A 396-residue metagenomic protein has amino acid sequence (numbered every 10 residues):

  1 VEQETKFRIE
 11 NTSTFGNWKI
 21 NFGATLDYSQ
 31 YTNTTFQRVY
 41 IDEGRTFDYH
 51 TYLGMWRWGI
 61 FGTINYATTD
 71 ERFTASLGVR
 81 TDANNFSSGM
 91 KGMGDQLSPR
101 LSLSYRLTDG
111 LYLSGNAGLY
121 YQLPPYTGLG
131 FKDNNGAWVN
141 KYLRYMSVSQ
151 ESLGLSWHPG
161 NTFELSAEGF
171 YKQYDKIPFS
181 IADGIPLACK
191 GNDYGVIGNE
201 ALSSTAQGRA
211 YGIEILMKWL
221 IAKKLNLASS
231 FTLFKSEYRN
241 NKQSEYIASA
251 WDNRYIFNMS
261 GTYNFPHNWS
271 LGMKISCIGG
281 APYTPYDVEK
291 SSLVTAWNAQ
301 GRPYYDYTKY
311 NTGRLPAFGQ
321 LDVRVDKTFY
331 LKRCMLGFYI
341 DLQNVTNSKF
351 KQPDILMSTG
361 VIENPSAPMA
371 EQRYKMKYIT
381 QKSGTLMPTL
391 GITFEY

Functional and structural regions predicted by a protein language model:
V1-M90, R106, F163-S166, A228-S230: Face-selective signature of the C-terminal outer-membrane beta-barrel domain
E4-E10, D48-F61, N140, R144 (+4 more regions): Outer membrane beta-barrel strand-and-loop segments of large Gram-negative receptors, especially TonB-dependent
F7-S13, I60-Y66, L101-Y105, L153-W157 (+7 more regions): Residues on the lipid-exposed face of transmembrane beta-strands in outer-membrane beta-barrel proteins
F15-N17, L26-T32, T68-D70, V79-N85 (+6 more regions): Transmembrane beta-strands of outer-membrane beta-barrel pores
N17-I20, E71-A75, G110-L113, N161-L165 (+3 more regions): Repeated loop/turn-to-beta-strand initiation elements of outer-membrane beta-barrel proteins
T32-V39, Y105, D109-S152, Y171-E200 (+2 more regions): Surface-exposed extracellular loop regions of Gram-negative outer-membrane beta-barrel proteins, predominantly
A67-F73, Y171-Q173, Y194-P285: Gram-negative outer-membrane beta-barrel transporters
D175, L227, C277-Q300, P316-Q320 (+1 more regions): C-terminal beta-signal and adjacent terminal beta-strands/loops of Gram-negative outer-membrane beta-barrel proteins
